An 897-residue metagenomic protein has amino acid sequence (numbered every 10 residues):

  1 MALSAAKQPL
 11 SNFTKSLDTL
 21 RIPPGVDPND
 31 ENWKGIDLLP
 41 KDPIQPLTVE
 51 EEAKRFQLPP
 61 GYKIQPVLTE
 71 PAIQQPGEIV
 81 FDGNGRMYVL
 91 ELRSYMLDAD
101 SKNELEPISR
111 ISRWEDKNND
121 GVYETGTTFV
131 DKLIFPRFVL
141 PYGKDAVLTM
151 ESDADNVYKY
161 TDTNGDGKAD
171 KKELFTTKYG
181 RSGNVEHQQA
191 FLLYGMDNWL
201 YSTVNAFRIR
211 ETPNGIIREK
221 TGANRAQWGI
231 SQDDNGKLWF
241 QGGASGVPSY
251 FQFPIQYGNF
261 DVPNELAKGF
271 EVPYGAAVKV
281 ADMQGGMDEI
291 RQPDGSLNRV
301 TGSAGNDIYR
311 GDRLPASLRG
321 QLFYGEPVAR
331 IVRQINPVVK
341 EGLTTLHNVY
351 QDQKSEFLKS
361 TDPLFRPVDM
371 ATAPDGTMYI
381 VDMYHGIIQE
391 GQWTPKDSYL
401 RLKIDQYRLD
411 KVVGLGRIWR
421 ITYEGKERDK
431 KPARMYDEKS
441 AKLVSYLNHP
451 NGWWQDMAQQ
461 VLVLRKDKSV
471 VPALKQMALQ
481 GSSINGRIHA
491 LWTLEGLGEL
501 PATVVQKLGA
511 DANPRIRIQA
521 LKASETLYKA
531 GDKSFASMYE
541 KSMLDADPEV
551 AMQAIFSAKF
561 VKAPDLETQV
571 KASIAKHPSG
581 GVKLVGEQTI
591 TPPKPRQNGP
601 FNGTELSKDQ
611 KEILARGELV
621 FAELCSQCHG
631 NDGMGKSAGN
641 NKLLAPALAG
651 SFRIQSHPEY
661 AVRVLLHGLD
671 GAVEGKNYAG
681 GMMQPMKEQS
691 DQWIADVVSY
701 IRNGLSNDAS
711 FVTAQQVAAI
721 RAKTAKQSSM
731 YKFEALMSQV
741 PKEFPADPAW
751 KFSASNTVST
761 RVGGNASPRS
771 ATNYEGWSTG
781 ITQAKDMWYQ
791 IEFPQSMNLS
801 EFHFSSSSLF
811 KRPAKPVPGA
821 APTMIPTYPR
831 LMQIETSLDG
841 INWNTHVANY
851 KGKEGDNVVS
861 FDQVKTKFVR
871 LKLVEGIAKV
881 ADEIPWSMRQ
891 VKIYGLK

Functional and structural regions predicted by a protein language model:
L3, Q8-K442, W453, V461-V463: Beta-propeller domains with acidic blade repeats across secreted/periplasmic ectodomains and cytosolic WD/CNH propellers
P23-P46, Q597-E612, Y678-A749: Flexible coil segments in periplasmic/lumen-exposed cytochrome c-class electron-transfer proteins
Y350, T422-P432, G496, L500 (+3 more regions): Post-cleavage N-terminal segment of exported redox proteins
T377, R417, T493, E618-N631 (+5 more regions): C-type cytochrome heme c attachment motif
G386-G391, E612, E618-A649, I654-S656 (+2 more regions): Periplasmic/extracellular electron-transfer cofactor-ligation site, primarily the c-type cytochrome heme-c attachment
K430-A433, Q455-K466, N485-E499, V504-A510 (+5 more regions): Structural detector for internal amphipathic alpha-helices that build alpha-solenoid repeat scaffolds
P450-N451, S482-S483, A512-N513, A546-D547 (+2 more regions): Short inter-helical turns and helix N-cap capping residues of alpha-solenoid HEAT/ARM repeat scaffolds
R769-K897: Aromatic, loop-rich ligand-recognition surfaces of beta-strand-rich domains
